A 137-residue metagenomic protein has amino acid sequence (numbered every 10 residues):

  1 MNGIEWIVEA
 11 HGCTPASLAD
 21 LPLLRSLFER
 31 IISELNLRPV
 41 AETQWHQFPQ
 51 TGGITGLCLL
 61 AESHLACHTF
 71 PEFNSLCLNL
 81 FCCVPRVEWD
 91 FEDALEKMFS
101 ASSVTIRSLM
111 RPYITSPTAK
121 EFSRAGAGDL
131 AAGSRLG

Functional and structural regions predicted by a protein language model:
M1-G137: Polybasic/polar functional segments that serve as interface/processing modules
